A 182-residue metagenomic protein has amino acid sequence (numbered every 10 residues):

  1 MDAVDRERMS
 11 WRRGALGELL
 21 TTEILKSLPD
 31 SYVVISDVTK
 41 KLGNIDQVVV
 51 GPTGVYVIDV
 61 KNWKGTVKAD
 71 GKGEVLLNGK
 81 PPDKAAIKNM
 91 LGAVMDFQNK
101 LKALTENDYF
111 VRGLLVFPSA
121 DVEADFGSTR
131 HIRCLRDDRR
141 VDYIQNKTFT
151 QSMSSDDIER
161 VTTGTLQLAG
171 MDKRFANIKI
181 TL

Functional and structural regions predicted by a protein language model:
M1-G43, P52, N78-L182: Surface-exposed interaction regions that form or flank ligand-binding interfaces
V50-K72: Active-site beta-strand-loop-beta-strand hairpin of nuclease catalytic cores that positions key catalytic residues
G71-G79: Glycine- and acidic-residue-rich phosphate-binding/metal-coordinating active-site segment common to enzymes that handle
